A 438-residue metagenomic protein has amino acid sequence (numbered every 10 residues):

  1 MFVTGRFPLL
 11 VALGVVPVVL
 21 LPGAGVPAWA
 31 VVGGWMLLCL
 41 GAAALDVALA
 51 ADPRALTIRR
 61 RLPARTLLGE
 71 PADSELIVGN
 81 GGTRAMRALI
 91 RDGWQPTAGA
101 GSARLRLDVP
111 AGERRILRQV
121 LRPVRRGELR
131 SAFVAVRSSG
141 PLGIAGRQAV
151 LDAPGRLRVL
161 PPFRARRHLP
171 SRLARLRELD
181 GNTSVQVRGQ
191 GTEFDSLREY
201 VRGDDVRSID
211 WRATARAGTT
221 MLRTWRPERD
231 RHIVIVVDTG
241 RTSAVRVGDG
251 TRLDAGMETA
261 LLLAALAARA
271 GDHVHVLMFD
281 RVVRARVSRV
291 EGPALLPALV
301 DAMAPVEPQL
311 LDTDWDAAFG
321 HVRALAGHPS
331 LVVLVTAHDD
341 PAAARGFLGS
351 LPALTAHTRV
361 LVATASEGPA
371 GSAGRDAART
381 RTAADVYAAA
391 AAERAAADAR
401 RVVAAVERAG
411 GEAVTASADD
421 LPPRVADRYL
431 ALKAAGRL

Functional and structural regions predicted by a protein language model:
M1-R59: Extracellular/lumenal glycan-associated context and N-glycosylation machinery
L38-A294, P329-T336, G349-A353: An amphipathic, basic-hydrophobic helix/alpha-beta surface used to engage anionic, phosphate-rich ligands or surfaces
V276-L277, V362-T364: Short internal beta-strands
V282-V283, A365-A370: Short beta-alpha junction loops
A285-D314: Short, charged loop segments at secondary-structure junctions
L296-A304, P369-A405: Acidic, Ser/Thr-rich peripheral helices and adjacent loops at domain boundaries
T313-L361, A435: Exposed acidic/Ser/Thr-rich ligand/metal-binding surfaces
A378-R379, R394-L438: Long, C-terminal catalytic modules of enzymes
